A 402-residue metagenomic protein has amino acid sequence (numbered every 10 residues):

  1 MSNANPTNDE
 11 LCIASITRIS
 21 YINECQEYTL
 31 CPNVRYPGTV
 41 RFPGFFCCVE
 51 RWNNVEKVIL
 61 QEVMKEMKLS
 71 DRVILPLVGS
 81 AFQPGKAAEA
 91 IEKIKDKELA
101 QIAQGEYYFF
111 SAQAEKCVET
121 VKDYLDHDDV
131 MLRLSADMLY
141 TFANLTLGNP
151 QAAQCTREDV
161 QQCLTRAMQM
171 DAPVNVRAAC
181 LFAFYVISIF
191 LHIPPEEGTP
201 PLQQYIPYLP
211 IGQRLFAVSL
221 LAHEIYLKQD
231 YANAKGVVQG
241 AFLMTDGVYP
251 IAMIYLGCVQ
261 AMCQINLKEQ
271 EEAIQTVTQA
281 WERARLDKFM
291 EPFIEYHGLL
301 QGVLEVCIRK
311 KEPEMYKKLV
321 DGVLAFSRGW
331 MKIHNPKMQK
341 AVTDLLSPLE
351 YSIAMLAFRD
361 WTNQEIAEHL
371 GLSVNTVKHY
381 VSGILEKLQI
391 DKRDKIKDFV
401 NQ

Functional and structural regions predicted by a protein language model:
M1-S2, I16-I22, Q26-P37, R41-L134 (+5 more regions): Flexible inter-repeat linkers and adjacent short helices within tandem amphipathic alpha-helical repeat scaffolds
S2-I13: Extreme N-terminal basic, low-complexity initiation segments that serve as generic localization/processing leaders
E62-S80, L99-Q113, L134-P150, V176-H192 (+3 more regions): Tandem amphipathic alpha-helical repeat scaffolds
V73-E89, E106-K122, G148-C163, S188-P201 (+2 more regions): Helix-turn-helix repeat elements of alpha-solenoid scaffolds
E89-K97, K122-R133, V160-V174, P200-Q213 (+2 more regions): Solenoid-like repeat scaffolds
V186, P210-P348, Q364: Linker/hinge segments immediately adjacent to helix-turn-helix/homeobox DNA-binding domains
I333-S382, E386-D391, K397-Q402: Helix-turn-helix DNA-binding segment
